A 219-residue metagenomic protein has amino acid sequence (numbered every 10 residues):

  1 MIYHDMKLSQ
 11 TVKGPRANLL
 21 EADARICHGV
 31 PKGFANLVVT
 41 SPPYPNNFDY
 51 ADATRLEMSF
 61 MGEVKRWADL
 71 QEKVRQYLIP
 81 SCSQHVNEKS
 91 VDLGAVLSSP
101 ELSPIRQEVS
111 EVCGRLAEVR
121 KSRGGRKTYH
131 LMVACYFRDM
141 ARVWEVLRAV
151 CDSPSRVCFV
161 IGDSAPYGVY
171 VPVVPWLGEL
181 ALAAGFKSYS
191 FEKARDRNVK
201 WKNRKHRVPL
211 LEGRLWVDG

Functional and structural regions predicted by a protein language model:
M1-T40, P45-D52, Q107, E111-G114 (+1 more regions): SAM-dependent nucleic-acid methyltransferase catalytic core
N36, T54-S59, P175-L177: Glycine-rich, phosphate-binding/catalytic loops in enzymes
P45-V146: SAM-dependent methyltransferase catalytic-core segment centered on the flexible catalytic loop and adjoining short
K127-R138, I161, A165-P175: Acceptor-substrate binding/catalytic loop of class I
V143, P172-G185: Short alpha-helix
C151-S153: Helix-to-beta-strand junctions that scaffold the AdoMet/dcAdoMet cofactor pocket in Class I SAM-dependent enzymes
F186-G219: Class I S-adenosyl-L-methionine
